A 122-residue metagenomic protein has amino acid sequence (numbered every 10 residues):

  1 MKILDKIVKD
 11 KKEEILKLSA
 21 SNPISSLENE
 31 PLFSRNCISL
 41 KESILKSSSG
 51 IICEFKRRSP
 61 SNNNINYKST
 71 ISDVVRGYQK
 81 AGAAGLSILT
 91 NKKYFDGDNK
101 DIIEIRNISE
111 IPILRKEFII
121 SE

Functional and structural regions predicted by a protein language model:
K2-N66: An N-cap/entry alpha-helix motif that binds or orients negatively charged groups
D5, V75-R76, I103: Alpha-helical segments flanking ligand/cofactor-binding loops in enzyme cores
K17, N63-L86, I108: Alpha/beta enzyme core
R35-I52, D96-I120: Alpha-helix-loop-beta-strand connector modules within alpha/beta enzyme cores
E54-K56, A83-L89: Short beta-strands and strand-loop turn motifs
F55-S72, P112-I119: Active-site mouth loops of central-metabolism enzymes
